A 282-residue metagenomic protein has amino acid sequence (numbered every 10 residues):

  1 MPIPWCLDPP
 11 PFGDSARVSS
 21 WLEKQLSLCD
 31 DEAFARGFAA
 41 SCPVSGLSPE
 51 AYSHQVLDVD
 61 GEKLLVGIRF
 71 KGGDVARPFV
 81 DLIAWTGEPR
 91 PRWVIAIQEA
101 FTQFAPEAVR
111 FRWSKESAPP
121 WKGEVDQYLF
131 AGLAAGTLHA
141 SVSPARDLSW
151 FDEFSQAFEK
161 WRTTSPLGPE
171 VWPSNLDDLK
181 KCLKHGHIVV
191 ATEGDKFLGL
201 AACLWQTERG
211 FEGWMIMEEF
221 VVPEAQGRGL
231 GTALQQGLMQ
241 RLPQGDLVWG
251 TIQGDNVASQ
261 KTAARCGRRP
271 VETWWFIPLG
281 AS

Functional and structural regions predicted by a protein language model:
M1-A39, A135-S174: Short amphipathic alpha-helix that is part of the acyltransferase structural core
M1-P4, F34, A39-A40, L64-D152: Acyl-donor-binding surface of acyltransferase catalytic domains
A40-F70, L183-A201: Conserved beta-hairpin
V80-R90, I216-G227: A short, internal acetyl-CoA/4′-phosphopantetheine-binding micro-motif in the GNAT/acyltransferase core
R90-A100, V221, G227-L242, S259-R265: Conserved acetyl-CoA-binding loop-helix of GNAT-fold acetyltransferases
K115-V125, G254-E272: Conserved active-site alpha-helix within GNAT-family acetyltransferase domains
V125-G136, R269-S282: Conserved catalytic-core motifs of GNAT/GCN5-like acyltransferases
G168-E219: A conserved beta-strand-loop-helix scaffold within acyl/acetyltransferase catalytic domains
